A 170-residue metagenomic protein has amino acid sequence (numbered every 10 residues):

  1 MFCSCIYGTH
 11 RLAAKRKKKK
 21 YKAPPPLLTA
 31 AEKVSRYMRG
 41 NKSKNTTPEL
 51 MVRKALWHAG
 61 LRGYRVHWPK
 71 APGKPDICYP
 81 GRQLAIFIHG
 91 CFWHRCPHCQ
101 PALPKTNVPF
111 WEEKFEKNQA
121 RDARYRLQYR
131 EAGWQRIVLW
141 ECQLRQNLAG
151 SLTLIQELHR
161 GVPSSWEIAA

Functional and structural regions predicted by a protein language model:
F2-A170: Nucleic-acid endo/exonuclease domains
